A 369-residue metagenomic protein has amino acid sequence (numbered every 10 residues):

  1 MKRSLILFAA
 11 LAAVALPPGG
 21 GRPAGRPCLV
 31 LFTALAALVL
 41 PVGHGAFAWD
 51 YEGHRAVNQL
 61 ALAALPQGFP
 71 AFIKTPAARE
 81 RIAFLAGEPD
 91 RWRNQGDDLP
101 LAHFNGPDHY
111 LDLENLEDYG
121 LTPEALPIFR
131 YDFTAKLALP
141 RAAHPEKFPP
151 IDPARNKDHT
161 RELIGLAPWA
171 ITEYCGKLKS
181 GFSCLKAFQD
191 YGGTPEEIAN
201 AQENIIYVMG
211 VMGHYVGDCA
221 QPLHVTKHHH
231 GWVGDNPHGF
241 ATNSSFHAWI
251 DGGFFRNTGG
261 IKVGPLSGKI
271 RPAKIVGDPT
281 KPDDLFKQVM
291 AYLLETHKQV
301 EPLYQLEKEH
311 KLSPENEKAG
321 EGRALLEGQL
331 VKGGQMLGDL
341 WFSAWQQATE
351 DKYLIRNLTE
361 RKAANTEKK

Functional and structural regions predicted by a protein language model:
M1-R3: Positively charged n-region of N-terminal signal peptides that target proteins for export
I6-L7, P18: Generic low-complexity, intrinsically disordered segments
A9-A12, V30-P41: Bacterial N-terminal signal peptides
P17-P18, L38-G45: C-terminal segment of classical bacterial N-terminal signal peptides
G20-P27: Short, low-complexity intrinsically disordered segments enriched in A/P/G/S/L with frequent Arg, especially at protein
G45-V211, P222-K369: N-terminal, motif-rich segments that launch catalysis or mediate targeting to/interaction with membranes, typified by
